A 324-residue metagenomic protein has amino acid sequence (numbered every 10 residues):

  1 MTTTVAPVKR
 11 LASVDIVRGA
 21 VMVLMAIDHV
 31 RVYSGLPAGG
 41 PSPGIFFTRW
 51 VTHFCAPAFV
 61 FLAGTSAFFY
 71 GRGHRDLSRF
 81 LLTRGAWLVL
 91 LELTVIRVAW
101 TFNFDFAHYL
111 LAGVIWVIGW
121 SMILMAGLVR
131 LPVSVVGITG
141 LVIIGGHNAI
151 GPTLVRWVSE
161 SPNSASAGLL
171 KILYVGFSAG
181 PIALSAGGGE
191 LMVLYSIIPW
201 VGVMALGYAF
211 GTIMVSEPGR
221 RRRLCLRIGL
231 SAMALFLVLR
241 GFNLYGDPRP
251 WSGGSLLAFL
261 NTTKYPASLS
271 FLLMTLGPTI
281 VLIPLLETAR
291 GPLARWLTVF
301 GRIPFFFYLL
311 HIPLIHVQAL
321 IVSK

Functional and structural regions predicted by a protein language model:
M1-K324: Alpha-helical transmembrane segments and their immediate juxtamembrane cytosolic regions
